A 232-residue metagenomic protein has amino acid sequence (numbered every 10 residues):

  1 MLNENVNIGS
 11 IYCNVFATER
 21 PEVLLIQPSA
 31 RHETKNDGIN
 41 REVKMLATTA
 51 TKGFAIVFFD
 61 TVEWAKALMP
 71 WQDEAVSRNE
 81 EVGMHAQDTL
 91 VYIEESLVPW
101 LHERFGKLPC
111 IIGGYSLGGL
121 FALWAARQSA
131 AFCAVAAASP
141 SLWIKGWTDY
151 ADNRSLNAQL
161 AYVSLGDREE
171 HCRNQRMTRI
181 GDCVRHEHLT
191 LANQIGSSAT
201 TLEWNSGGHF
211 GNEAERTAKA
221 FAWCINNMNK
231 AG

Functional and structural regions predicted by a protein language model:
M1-V23, F54, T200: A domain-start/cap signature at the N-terminus of enzymes
Y12, R20-R104: Serine-hydrolase catalytic machinery in alpha/beta-hydrolase-like enzymes
I26-A30, S139, L165: The conserved beta1-alpha1 loop
F59-D60, Y115, A138-S139, S164 (+1 more regions): Alpha/beta-hydrolase-fold catalytic nucleophile elbow
G113-G118, A122: Gly/Ala-rich beta-loop-alpha elbow adjacent to hydrolase catalytic centers
W124-Q128: Active-site signature of alpha/beta-hydrolase-fold catalytic machinery across serine- and Asp/Cys-nucleophile hydrolases
A131-W143: A conserved short beta-strand
S141-C224: The feature captures the conserved acid-bearing segment of alpha/beta-hydrolase catalytic domains
